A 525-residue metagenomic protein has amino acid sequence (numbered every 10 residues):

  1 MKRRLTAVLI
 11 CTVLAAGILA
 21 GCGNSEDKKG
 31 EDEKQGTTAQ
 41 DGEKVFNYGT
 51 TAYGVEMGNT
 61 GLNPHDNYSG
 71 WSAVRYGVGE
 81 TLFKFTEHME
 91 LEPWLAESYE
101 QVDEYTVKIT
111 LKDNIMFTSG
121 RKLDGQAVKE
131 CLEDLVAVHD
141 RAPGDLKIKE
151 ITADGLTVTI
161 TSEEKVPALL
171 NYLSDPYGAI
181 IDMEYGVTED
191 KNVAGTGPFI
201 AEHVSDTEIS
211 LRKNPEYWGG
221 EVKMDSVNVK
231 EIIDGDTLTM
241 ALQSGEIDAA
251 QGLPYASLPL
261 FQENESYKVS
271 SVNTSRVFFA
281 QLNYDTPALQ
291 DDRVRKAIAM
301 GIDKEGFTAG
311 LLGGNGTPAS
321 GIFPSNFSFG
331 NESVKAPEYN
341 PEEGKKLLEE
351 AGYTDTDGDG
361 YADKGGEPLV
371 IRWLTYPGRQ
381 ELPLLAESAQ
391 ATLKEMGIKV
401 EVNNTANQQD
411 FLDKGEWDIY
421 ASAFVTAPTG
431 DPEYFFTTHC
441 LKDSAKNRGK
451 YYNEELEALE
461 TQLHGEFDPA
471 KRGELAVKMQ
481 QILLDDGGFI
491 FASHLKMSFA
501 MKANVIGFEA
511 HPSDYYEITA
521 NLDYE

Functional and structural regions predicted by a protein language model:
G49-V102, A194, S513: N-terminal lobe/hinge region of extracytoplasmic solute-binding protein
Y68, E90, N171-V222, S226 (+3 more regions): Gly/Pro-rich hinge or "lid" segments in bacterial periplasmic/extracellular proteins
E97-H139, A288: Aromatic- and charge-enriched surface segment that lines or borders ligand/interaction sites
E100-E104, K108, R141-E184: Surface-exposed binding/hinge segments that line and control ligand-binding clefts or catalytic entry sites
K112, R212-Y217, T274-A297, G301 (+5 more regions): A bilobed periplasmic-binding-protein/Venus flytrap-type ligand-binding module shared by bacterial periplasmic
V187, P215-L260, K399: Ligand-site clamp/hinge motif
Q290-S388: Append "and occasionally in soluble cytosolic enzymes with long acidic Gly/Pro-rich linkers
G301-G330, E381-Q390, L412-E525: Detector for C-terminal structural segments
